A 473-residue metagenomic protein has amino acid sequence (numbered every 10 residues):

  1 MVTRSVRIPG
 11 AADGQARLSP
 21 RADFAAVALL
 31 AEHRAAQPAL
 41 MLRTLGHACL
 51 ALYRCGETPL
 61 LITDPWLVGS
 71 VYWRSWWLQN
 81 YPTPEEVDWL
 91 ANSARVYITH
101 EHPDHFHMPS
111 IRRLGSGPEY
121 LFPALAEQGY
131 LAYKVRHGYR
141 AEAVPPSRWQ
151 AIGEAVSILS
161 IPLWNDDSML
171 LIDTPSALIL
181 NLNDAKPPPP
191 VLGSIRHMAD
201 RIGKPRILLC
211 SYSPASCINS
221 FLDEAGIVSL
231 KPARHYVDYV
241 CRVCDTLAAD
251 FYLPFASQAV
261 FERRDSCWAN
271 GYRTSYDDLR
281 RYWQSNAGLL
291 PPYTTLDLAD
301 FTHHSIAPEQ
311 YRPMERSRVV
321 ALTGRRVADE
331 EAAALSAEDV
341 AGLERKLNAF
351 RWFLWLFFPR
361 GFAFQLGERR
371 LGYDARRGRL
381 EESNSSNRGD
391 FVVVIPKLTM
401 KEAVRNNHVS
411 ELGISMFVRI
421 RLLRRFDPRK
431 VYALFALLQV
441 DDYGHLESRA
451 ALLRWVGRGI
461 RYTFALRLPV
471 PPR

Functional and structural regions predicted by a protein language model:
M1-P82: Zn-dependent metallo-beta-lactamase
I8-G10, G14-Q37, G117-A177, R281: Metallo-beta-lactamase
H33, C55-E101, M108-R113, P187-K204 (+1 more regions): Pre-active-site segment of Zn-dependent metallo-hydrolases
L45-E57, P145-P146, Q150-G203: Catalytic core of the metallo-beta-lactamase
I62-D64, N92-F106, L121-L125, L180-A185 (+4 more regions): Active-site neighborhood of phospho(di)ester-bond hydrolases with catalytic His/Asp-centered motifs
P65-W66, S75, I161-S176, A185 (+3 more regions): Active-site-proximal loop/helix segment associated with metal-binding centers of metalloenzymes
P190-S285: Cap/insert and terminal regions of metallo-dependent hydrolase folds
D297-R473: Feature captures hydrophobic
